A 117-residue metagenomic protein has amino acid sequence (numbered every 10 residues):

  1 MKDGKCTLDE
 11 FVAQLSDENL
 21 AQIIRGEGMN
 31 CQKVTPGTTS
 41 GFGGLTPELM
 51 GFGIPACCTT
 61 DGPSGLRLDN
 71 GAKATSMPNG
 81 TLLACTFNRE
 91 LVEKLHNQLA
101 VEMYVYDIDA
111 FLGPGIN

Functional and structural regions predicted by a protein language model:
M1-N117: N-terminal beta-rich core of secreted/periplasmic extracellular enzymes
